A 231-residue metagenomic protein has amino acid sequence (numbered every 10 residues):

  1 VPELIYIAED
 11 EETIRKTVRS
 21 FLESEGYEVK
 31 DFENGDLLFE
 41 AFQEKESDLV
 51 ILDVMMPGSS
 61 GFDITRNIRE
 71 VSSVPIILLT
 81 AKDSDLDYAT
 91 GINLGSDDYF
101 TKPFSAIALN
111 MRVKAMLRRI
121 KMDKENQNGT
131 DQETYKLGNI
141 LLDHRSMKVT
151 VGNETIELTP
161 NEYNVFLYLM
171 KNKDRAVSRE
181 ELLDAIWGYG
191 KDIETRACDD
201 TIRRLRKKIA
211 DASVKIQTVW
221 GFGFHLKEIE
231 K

Functional and structural regions predicted by a protein language model:
V1-K124: N-terminal/domain-start alpha-helical segments
E3-L4, K114-A176, E180: Short, Lys/Arg-enriched segments at the junction into DNA-binding effector domains of transcriptional regulators
G26, N110-V113, H144, I186 (+2 more regions): Short amphipathic alpha-helical/adjacent loop interface patches that line ligand and macromolecule-binding sites
D97, F222-G223: Short acidic-rich active-site patches of cyclic nucleotide enzymes
K148-S213, T218-F222: Positively charged, aromatic-enriched patches within helix-turn-helix-type DNA-binding elements, predominantly
H225-K227: Conserved active-site beta-strand element of glycosyltransferases/polysaccharide synthases
I229-K231: Intrinsically disordered, low-complexity protein-interaction/activation regions
